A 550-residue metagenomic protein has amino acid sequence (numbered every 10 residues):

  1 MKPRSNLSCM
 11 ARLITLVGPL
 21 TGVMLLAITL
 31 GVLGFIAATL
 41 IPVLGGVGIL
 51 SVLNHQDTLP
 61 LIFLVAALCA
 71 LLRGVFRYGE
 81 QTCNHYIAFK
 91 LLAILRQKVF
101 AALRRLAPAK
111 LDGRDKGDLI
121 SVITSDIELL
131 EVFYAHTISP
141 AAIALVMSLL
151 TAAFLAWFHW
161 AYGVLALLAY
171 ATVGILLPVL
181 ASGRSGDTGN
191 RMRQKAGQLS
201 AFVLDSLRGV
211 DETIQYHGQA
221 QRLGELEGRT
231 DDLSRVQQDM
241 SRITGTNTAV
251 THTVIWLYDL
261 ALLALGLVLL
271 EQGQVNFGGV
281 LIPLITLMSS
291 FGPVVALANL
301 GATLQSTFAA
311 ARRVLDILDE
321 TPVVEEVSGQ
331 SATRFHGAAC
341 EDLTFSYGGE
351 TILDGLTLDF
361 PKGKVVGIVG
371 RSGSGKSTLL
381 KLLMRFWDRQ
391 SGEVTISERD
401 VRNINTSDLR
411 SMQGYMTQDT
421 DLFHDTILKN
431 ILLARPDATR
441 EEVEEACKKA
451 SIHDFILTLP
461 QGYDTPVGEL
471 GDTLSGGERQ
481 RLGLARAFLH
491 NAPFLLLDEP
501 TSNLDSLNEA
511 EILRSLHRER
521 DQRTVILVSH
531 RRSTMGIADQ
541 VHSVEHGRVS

Functional and structural regions predicted by a protein language model:
M1-A38, D57-I62, E80-N84, A88 (+11 more regions): Membrane-integrated ABC transporters
K2, N6, A38-G46, L50 (+15 more regions): Juxtamembrane helix-loop junctions of ABC transporter transmembrane domains
I14-G22, P108-A109, S125-Y134, I138 (+10 more regions): An intracellular "coupling" helix at the cytosolic face of ABC transporter transmembrane type-1 domains
P19, V23-I36, C69, H136-R191 (+1 more regions): Transmembrane helices of ABC transporter permease
F63-R77, Y170-T172, T244-Y258, F277-N299: Hydrophobic alpha-helical segments in the permease module
Q215-G218, R242, S290-D319, T426: Cytosolic ends of transmembrane helices, especially the final helix of ABC transmembrane type-1 domains
T333-S550: ABC-type nucleotide-binding domain
